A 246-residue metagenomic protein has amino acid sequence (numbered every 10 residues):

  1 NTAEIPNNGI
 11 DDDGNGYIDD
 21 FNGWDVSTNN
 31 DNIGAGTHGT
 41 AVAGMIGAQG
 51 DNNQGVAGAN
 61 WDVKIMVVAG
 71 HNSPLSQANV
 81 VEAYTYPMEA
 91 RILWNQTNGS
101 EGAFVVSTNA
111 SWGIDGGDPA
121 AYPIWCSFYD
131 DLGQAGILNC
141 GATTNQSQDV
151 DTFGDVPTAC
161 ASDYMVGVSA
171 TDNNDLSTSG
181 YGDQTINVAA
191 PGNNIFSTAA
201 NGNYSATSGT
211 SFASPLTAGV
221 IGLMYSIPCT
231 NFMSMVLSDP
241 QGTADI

Functional and structural regions predicted by a protein language model:
N1-Y17, P240-G242: Acidic, glycine-anchored loop motifs typical of Ca2+
P6-G14, N29-D31, T40-D62, H71 (+2 more regions): Flexible, small-residue-rich helix->loop connector segments that border functional cores
Y17-D19, W24, N53, A57 (+1 more regions): Catalytic-core environment of secreted peptidases
Y17-N22, N53-L75, A103-N109, N231-I246: Short helix-loop-beta-strand segments that form the rim/entrance of peptidase-like active sites
T28-N29, G36-T37, Q49-N52, V67-Y164 (+2 more regions): Substrate-binding/access-modulating region of protease and related hydrolase catalytic domains
A43-I46, M66-S73, G192-I246: Hydrolase catalytic cores
W61, A135, C160-Y164, Y181-Q184 (+1 more regions): Short, structured coil segments at secondary-structure junctions
